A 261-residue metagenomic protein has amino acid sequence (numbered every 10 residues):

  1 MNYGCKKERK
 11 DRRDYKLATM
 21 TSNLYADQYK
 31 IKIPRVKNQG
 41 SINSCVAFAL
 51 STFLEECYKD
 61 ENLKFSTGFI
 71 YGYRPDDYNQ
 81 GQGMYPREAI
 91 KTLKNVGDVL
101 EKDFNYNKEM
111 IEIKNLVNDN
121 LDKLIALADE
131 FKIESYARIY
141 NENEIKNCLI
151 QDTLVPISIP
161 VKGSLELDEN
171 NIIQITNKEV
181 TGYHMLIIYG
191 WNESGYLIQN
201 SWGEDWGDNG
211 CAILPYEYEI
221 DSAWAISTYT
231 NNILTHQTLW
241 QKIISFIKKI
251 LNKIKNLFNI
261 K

Functional and structural regions predicted by a protein language model:
M1-V46, S51, C57-N79, D98-D119: Active-site-adjacent structural segments surrounding the nucleophilic cysteine of cysteine proteases and isopeptidases
N2-Y3, L24, S51-E55, D76-Q199 (+1 more regions): Predominantly the structural core of cysteine protease catalytic domains
D60, N95-V99, Q151, K253-N256 (+1 more regions): A structural signal for alpha-helix termini and helix-coil/disorder junctions
L239-K261: Membrane- and interface-active hydrophobic/amphipathic segments that mediate membrane binding, fusion, translocation
